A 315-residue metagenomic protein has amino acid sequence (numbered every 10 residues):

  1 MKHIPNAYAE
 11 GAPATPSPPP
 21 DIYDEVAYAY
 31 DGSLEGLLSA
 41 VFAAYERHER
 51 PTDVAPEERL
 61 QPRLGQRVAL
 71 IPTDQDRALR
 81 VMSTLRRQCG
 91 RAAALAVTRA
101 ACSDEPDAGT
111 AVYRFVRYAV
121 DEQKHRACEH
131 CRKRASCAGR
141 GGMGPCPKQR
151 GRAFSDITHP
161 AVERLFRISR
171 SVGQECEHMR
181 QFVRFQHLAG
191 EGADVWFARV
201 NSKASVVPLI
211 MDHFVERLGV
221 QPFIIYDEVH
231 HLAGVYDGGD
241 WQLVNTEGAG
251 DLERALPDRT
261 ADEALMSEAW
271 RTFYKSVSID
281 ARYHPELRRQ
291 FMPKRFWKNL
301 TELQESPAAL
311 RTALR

Functional and structural regions predicted by a protein language model:
K2-R77: N-terminal ordered "arm"
Y8, S17-P18, I22-Y23, A27 (+3 more regions): Extended, charged helical/alpha-beta scaffold domains that provide interaction surfaces
Y45-H48, T84, Q88: Generic N-terminal helix/loop capping motif
